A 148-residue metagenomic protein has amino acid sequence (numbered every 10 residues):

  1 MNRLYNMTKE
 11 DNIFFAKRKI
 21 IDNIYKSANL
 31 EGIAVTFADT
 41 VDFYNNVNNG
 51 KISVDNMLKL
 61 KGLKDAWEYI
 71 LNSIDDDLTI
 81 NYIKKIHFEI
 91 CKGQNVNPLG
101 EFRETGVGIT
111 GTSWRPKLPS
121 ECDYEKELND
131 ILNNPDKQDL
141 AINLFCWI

Functional and structural regions predicted by a protein language model:
M1-I148: FIC/Doc superfamily catalytic core
